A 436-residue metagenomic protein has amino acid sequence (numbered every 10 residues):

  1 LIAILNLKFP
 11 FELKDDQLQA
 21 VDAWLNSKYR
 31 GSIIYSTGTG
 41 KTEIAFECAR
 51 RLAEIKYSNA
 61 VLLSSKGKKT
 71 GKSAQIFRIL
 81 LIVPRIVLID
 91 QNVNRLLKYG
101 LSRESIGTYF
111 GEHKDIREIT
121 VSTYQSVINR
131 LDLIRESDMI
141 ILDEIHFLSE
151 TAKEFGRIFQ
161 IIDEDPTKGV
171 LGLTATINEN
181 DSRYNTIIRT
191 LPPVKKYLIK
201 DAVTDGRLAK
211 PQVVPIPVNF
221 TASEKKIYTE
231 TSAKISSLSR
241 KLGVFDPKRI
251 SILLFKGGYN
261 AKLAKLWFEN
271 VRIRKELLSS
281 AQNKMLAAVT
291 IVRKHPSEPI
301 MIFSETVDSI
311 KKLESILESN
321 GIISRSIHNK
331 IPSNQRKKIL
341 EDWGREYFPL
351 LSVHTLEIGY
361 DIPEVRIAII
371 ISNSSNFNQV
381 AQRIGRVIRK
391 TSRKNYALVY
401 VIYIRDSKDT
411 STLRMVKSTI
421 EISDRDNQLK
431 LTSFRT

Functional and structural regions predicted by a protein language model:
I2-I34: Conserved pre-motif I regulatory segment
K28-C48: Walker A/P-loop
Q75-L96, V307: Conserved Walker A/P-loop ATP-binding site and its immediately adjacent core in helicase/helicase-like ATPase domains
G107-T108, K312, I322-H354: Conserved helicase ATPase core of P-loop NTP-dependent helicases/translocases
S137-D138, Y360-N373, L398-V401: A short beta-strand element within the Helicase C-terminal
E150-L208: Post-DEXD/H (motif II) to motif III coupling segment of the RecA-like Helicase ATP-binding lobe
N185-S297: Interdomain helical connector at the RecA1-RecA2 junction of SF1/SF2 helicase-like NTPases
A202-A209, N378-A381, R389-T436: A conserved SF2-helicase RecA2
